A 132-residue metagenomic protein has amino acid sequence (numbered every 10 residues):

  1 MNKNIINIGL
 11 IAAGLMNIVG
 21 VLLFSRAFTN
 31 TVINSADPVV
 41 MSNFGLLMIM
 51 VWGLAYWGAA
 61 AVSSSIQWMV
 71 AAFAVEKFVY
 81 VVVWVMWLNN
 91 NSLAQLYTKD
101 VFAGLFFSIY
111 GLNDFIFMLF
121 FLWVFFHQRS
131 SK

Functional and structural regions predicted by a protein language model:
M1-M16: Cytosolic juxtamembrane helix and N-cap/initiation of the first transmembrane helix
L15-V19, D37-A61, V75-V82, L112: Core segments of alpha-helical transmembrane spans in multipass integral membrane proteins
N17-F28: Alpha-helical transmembrane segments of multi-pass membrane proteins
A27-S35, L93-D100: Membrane-interface helix termini and inter-helical loops of multi-pass transporters
V39-S42, V101-I109: Short aromatic-rich membrane-water interface segments that cap or initiate transmembrane helices in multi-pass membrane
S64-L93: Mid-chain, well-packed structural core segment of small domains
M86-F106: Membrane-helix boundary connector in multi-pass membrane proteins
S108-K132: Membrane-water interface at the C-terminal end of transmembrane alpha helices
